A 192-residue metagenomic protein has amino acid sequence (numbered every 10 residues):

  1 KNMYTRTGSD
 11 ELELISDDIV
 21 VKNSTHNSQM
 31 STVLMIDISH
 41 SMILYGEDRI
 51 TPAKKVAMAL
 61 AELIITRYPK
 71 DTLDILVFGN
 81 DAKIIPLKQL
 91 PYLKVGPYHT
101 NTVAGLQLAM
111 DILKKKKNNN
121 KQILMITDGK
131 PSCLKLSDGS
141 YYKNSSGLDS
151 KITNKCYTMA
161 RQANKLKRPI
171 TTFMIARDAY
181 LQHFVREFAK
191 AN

Functional and structural regions predicted by a protein language model:
K1-H40: Negatively charged sequence features
M3-T7, L60-I64, A160-A163: Hydrophobic, Leu/Ile/Phe/Ala-enriched alpha-helical segments that form helix-helix packing faces
D18-I19, V56, G105-L108, K155-M159: Well-ordered alpha-helical segments embedded in enzymatic catalytic cores
T25-L90, G105-L106, M110-I112, N119-I126 (+2 more regions): Von Willebrand factor
G46-R49, Y92-N101, N144-S150: Flexible beta-alpha connector loops of hexameric P-loop NTPases
P86-H99, Y180-N192: Short, electropositive alpha-helical surface patch
L113-N118, K130-C133, S137-N192: Von Willebrand factor type A / integrin I
